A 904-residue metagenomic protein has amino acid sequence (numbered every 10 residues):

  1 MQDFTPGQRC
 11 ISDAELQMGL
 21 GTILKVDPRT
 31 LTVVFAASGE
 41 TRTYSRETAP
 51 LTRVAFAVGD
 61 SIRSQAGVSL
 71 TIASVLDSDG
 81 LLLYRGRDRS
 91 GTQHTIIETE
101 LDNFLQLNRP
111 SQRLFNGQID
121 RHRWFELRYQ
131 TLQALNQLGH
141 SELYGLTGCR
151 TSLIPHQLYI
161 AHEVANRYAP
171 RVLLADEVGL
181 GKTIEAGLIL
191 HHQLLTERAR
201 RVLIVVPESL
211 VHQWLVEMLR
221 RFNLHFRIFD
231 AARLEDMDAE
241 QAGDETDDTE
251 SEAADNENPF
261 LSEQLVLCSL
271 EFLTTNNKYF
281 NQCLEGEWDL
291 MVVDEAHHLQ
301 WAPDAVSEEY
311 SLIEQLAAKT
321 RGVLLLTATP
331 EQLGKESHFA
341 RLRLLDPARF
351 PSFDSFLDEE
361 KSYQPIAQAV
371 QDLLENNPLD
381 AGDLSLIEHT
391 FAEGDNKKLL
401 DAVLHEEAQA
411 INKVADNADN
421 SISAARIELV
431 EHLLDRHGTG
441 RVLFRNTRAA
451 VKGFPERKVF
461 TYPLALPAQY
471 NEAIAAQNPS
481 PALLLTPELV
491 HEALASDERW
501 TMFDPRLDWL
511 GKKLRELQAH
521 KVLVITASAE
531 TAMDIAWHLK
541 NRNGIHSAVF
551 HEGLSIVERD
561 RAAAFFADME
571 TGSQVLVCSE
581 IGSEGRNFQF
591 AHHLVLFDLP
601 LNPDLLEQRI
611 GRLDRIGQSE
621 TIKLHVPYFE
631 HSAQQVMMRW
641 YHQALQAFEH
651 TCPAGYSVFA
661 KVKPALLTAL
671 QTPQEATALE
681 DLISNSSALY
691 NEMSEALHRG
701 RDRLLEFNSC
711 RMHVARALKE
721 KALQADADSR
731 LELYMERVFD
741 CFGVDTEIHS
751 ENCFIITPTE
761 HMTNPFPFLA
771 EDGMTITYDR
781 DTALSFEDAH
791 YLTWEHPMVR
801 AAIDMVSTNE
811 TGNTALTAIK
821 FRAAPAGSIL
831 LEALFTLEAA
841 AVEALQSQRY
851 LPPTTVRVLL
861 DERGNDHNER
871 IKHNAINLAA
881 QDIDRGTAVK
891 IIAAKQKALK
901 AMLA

Functional and structural regions predicted by a protein language model:
E40, Q118-Y129, N136, E142 (+5 more regions): C-terminal accessory region of SF2 helicases/translocases
Q93, E100-L114, I119, R123-W124 (+8 more regions): SF2 helicase/translocase NTPase motor core, specifically the RecA-like lobe 1 inter-motif segment between Walker
R150-P170, M502-R506: N-terminal pre-P-loop "Q-motif" helix
A169-I189: Walker A/P-loop
R198, G453-V575, V714-R730, E736 (+2 more regions): Conserved Helicase C-terminal RecA-like lobe
G243-D247, A254-D255, S262, V266-W288 (+5 more regions): Inter-lobe coupling linker of SF2 helicases/translocases
E580-S619, Y628-H631: Conserved RecA-like helicase motor core of SF1/SF2 enzymes
H713-A904: P-loop NTPase motor cores of the ASCE clade
